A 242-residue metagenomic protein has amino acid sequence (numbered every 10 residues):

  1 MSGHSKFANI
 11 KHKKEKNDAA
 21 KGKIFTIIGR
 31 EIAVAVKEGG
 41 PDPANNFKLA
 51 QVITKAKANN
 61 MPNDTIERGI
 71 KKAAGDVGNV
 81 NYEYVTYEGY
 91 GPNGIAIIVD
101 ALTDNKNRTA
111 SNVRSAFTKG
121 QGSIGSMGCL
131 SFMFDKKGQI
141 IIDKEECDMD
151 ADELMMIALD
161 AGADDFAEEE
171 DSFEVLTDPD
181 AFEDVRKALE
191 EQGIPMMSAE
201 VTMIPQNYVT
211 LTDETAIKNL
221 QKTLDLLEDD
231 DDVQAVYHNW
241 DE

Functional and structural regions predicted by a protein language model:
M1-G125, L130-I141, H238-D241: N-terminal cationic and glycine-rich segments that engage phosphates or anionic surfaces
Q139-E242: Positively charged, low-complexity, intrinsically disordered RNA-binding extensions
